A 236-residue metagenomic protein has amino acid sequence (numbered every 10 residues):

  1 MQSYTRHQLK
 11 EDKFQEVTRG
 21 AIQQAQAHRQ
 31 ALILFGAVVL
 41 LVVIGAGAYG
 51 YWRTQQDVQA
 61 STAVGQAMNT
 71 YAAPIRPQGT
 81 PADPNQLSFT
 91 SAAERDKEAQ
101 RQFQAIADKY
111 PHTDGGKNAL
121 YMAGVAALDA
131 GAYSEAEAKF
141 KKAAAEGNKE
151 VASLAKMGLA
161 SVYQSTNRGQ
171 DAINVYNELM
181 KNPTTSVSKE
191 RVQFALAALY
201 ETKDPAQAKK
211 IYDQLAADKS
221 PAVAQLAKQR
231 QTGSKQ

Functional and structural regions predicted by a protein language model:
M1-V38: N-terminal positive-inside, membrane-proximal cytosolic segments immediately preceding the first
A93, A130, T166, T202-K203: Structural motif corresponding to the intra-repeat A-B loop/turn of tetratricopeptide repeats
D108-G116, A130, A144-L154, M180-K189 (+1 more regions): Short solvent-exposed coil/turn linkers within tandem alpha-helical repeat scaffolds
